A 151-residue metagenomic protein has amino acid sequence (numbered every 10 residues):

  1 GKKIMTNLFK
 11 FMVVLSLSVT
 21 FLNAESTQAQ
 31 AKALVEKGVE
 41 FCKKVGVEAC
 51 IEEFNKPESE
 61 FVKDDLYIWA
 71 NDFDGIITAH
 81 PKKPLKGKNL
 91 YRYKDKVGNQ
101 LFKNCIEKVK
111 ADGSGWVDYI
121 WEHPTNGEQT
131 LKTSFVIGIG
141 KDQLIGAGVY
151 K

Functional and structural regions predicted by a protein language model:
G1-L8, F21-K151: N-terminal membrane-sensor/transducer module of prokaryotic signaling receptors
K10-T20: Bacterial N-terminal signal peptides
